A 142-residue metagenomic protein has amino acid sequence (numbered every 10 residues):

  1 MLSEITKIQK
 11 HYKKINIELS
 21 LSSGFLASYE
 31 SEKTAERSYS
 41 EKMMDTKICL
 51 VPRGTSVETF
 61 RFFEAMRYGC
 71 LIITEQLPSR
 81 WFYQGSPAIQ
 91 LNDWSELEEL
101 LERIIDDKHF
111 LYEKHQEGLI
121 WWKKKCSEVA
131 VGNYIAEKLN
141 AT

Functional and structural regions predicted by a protein language model:
M1-F63, R67, L71-Q90, K124 (+1 more regions): Nucleotide-sugar donor-binding catalytic core of glycosyltransferases
K33, W94-S95, Y112, Q116: Amphipathic alpha-helical repeat elements characteristic of tetratricopeptide repeat
E58, E96, F110: Short phosphate-engaging motifs
A88-S95, I104-K108: Conserved acidic donor-binding segment of nucleotide-sugar-dependent glycosyltransferases
E99-L100: C-terminal helix of von Willebrand factor
I105-N140: A charged, aromatic-enriched C-terminal amphipathic alpha-helix characteristic of glycosyltransferases across folds
